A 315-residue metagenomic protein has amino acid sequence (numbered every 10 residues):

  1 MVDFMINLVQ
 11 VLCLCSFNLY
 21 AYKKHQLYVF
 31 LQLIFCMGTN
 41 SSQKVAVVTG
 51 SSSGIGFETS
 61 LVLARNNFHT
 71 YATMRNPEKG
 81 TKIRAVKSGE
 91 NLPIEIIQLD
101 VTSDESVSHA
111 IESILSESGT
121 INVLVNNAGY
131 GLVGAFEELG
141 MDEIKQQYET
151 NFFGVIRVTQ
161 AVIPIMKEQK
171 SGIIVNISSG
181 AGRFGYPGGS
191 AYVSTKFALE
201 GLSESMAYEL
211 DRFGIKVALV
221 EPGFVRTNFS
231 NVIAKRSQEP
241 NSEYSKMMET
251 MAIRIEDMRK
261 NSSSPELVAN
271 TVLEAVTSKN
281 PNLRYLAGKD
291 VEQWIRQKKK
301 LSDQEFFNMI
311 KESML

Functional and structural regions predicted by a protein language model:
S52-G54: Conserved glycine-rich cofactor-binding loop
L92, S113-N126, L132: A glycine-rich helix->loop->beta "capping" turn within Rossmann-like NAD(P)(H)-dependent oxidoreductase domains
L99-H109, M141: The beta1-alpha1 cofactor-binding region of Rossmann-like NAD(H)/NADP(H)-dependent oxidoreductases
A135-F136, E143-K145: Substrate-binding pocket helix/loop in short-chain dehydrogenase/reductase
T159, T195: Active-site helix of classical SDR
S179: Residue(s) in the substrate-gating loop at a strand-loop-helix junction that position the organic substrate next
D211-E256: C-terminal beta-strand-loop-alpha-helix "lid" module of Rossmann-like NAD(P)-dependent dehydrogenases
